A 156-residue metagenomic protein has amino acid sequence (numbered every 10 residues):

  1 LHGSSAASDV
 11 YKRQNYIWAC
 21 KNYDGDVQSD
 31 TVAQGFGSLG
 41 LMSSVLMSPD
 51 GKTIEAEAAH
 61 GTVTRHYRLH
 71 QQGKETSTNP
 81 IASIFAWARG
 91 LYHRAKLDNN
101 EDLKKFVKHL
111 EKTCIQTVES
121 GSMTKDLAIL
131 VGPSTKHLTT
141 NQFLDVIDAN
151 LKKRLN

Functional and structural regions predicted by a protein language model:
L1-A7, Y11: Single conserved hydrophobic/aromatic residue that forms the stacking wall/gate of nucleotide- or nucleobase-binding
S5, F85, D145: Short, contiguous clusters of charged residues that form electrostatic/catalytic patches at enzyme active sites, used
S8-D9, T31-M42, H137-K152: Hydrophobic transmembrane alpha-helix bundles
K12-H109, Q116-T117: Glycine-rich phosphate/nucleotide-binding loop
Q72-T78, H93-L155: Internal helix-turn-beta structural module
